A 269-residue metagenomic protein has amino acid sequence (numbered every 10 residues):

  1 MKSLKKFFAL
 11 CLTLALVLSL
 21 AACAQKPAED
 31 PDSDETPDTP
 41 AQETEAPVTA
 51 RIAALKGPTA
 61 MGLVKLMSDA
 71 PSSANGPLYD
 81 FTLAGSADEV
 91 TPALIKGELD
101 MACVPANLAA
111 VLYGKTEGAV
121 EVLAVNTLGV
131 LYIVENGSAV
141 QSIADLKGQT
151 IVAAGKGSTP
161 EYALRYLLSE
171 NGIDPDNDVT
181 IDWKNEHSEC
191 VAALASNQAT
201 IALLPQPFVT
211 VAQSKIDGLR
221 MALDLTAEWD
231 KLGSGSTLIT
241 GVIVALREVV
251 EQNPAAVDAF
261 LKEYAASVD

Functional and structural regions predicted by a protein language model:
M1-C11: Bacterial N-terminal signal peptides that target proteins for export
L14-A15: Repetitive helical segments and hydrophobic/amphipathic motifs
L18-A22: C-terminal motif of bacterial Sec signal peptides marking the signal peptidase cleavage site
A24-K26: Bacterial signal peptide processing site
D30-K184, Q198-Q206, R220-D224: Short, glycine-/small- and polar/acidic-enriched structural segments that line small-molecule recognition paths
N107-L108, T116, I181-D182, E186-D269: Pocket-lining segment of extracytoplasmic ligand-binding domains
